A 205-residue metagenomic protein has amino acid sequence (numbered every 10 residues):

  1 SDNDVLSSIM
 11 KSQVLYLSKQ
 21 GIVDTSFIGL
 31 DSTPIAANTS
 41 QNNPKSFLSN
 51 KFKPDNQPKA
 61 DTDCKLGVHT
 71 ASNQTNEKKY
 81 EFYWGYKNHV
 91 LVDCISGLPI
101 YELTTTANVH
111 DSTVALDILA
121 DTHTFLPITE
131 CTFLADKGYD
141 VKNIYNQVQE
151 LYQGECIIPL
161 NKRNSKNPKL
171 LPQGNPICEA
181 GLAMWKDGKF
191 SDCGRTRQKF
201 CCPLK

Functional and structural regions predicted by a protein language model:
S1-Q153, I157-N161: Polybasic low-complexity intrinsically disordered regions
L151, E155-N161, K166-K205: An anionic, glycine-rich sequence signature occurring as long contiguous blocks
